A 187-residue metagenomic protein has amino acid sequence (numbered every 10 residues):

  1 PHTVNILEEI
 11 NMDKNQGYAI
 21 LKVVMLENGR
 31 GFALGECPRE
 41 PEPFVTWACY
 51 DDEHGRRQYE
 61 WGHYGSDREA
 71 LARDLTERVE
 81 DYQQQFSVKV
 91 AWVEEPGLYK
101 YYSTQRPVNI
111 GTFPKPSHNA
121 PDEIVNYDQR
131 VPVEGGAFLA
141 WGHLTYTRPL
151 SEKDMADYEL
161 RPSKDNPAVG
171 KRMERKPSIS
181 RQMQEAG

Functional and structural regions predicted by a protein language model:
P1-N11: Short, Lys/Arg-enriched N-terminal segments with co-localized hydrophobic residues within the first ~10-30 amino acids
A33-G62: Short aromatic-glycine-(Arg/Gly/Cys) micro-motifs in beta-strand/loop hairpins
R56-A70, Y146-R148: A short, exposed loop/beta-hairpin motif centered on an aromatic-Gly-Thr core
S66-D81, A120, Y127-A137, D154-E159: A short, charged, amphipathic alpha-helix used as a generic interaction element across diverse proteins
E69, R73-G111: Surface-exposed beta-loop interaction hotspot
D165: Long, contiguous binding/interaction regions
V169-G187: Non-Sec secretion/translocation targeting segments of pathogen effectors
